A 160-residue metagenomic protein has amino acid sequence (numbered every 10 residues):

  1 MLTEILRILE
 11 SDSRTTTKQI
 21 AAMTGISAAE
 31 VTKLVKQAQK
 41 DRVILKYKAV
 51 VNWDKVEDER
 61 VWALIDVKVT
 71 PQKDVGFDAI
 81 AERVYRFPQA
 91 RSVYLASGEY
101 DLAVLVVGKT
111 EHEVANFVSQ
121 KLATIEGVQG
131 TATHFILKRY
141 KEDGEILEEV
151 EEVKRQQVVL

Functional and structural regions predicted by a protein language model:
M1-L160: A compositional/biophysical signature of low hydrophobicity enriched in polar/charged and small residues
